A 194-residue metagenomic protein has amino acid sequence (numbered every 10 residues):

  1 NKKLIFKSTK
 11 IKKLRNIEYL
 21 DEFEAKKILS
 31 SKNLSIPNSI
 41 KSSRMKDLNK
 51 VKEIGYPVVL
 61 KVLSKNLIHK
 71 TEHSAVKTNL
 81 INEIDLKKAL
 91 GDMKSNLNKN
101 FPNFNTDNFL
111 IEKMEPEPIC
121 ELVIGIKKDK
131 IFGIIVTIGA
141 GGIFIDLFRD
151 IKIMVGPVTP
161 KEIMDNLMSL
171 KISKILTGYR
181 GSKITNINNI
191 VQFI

Functional and structural regions predicted by a protein language model:
N1-I194: ATP-dependent carboxylate/acyl-activation modules
